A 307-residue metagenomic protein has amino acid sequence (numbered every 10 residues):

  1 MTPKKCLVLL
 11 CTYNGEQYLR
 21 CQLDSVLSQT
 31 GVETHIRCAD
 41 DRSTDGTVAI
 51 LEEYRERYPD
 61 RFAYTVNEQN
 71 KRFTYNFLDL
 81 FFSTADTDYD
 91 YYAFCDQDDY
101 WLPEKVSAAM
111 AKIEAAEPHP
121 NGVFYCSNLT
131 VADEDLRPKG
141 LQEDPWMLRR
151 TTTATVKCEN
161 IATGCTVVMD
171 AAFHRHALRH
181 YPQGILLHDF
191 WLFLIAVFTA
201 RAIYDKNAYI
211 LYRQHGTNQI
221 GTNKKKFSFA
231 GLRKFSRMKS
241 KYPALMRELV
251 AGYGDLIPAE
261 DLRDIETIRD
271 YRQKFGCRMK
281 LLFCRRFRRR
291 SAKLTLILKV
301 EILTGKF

Functional and structural regions predicted by a protein language model:
M1-K225: Nucleotide-sugar donor-binding/catalytic module of glycosyltransferases that assemble extracellular/cell-envelope
R179-I185, R213-F307: C-terminal subregions of glycosyltransferases and related glycan-biosynthesis enzymes
